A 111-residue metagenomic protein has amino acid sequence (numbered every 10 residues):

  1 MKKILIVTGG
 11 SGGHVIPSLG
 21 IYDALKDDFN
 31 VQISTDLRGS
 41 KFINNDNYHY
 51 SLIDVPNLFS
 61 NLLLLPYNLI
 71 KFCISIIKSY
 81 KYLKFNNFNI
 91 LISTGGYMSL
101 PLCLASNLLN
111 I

Functional and structural regions predicted by a protein language model:
I4-G9, D28-K71: Conserved nucleotide-sugar phosphate-binding/catalytic loop shared by glycosyltransferases and other
I6-H14, F88-L91: Short, glycine-rich nucleotide/cofactor-binding loops
G12, I16, G96-M98: Residue-level detector of alpha-helix initiation sites
H14-L25, R38: Short amphipathic alpha-helix
I16, G20, I74, P101-L104: Short amphipathic alpha-helical face segments that pack within enzyme cores and frequently flank/anchor catalytic
L25-F29, N86, L109-N110: Helix C-cap/helix->beta junction micro-motif
G39-K41, I90-L109: An aromatic- and histidine-rich active-site surface loop
N61-I90, L100, L108: An amphipathic, basic-hydrophobic alpha-helix
